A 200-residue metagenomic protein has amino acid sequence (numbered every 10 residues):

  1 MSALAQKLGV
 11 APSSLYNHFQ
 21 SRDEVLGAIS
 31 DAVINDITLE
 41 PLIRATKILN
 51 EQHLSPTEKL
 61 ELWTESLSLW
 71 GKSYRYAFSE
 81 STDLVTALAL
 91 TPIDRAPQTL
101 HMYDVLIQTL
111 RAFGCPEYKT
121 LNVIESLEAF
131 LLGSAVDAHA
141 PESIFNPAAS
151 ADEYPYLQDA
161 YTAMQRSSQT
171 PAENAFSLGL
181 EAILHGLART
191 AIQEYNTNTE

Functional and structural regions predicted by a protein language model:
M1-E24, A28: Helix-turn-helix
L4-K7, Q98-Y103: Short acidic alpha-helix initiation/capping motifs at coil-to-helix transition points, especially at protein N-termini
Q20-E24, S79, I93, C115-Y118: Residues in soluble alpha-helical coiled-coils and helical-bundle/repeat scaffolds
A28, A32, E125-G133, A182-H185: Short, residue-level hotspots on alpha-helical faces of the histone-fold and other alpha-helical interaction modules
A32-T38: Short, basic, alpha-helical segments at the C-terminal edge of helix-turn-helix-like DNA-binding modules
E40-L84, L90-H101, L127: Hydrophobic alpha-helical connector segments
L100-A148, T190: Hydrophobic alpha-helical bundle segments that form small-molecule/ligand-binding pockets
A140-E200: C-terminal peripheral helix-coil segments that are non-catalytic and often amphipathic
